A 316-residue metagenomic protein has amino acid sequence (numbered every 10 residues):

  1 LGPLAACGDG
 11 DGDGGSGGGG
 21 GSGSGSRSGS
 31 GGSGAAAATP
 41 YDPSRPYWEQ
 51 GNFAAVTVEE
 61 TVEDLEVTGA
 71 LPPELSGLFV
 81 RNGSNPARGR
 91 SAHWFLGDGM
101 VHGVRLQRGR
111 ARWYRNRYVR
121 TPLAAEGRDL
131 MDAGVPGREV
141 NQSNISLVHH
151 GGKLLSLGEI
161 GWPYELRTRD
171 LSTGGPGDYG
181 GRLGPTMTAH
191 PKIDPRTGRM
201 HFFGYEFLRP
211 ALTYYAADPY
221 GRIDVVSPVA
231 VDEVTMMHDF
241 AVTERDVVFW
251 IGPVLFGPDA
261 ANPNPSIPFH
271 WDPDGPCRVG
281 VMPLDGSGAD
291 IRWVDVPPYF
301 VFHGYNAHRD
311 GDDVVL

Functional and structural regions predicted by a protein language model:
L1-G2, A38-L316: Beta-propeller domains
P3-A37: Ser/Thr-rich, Pro/Gly/Ala-heavy low-complexity intrinsically disordered linkers and tails of secreted extracellular
